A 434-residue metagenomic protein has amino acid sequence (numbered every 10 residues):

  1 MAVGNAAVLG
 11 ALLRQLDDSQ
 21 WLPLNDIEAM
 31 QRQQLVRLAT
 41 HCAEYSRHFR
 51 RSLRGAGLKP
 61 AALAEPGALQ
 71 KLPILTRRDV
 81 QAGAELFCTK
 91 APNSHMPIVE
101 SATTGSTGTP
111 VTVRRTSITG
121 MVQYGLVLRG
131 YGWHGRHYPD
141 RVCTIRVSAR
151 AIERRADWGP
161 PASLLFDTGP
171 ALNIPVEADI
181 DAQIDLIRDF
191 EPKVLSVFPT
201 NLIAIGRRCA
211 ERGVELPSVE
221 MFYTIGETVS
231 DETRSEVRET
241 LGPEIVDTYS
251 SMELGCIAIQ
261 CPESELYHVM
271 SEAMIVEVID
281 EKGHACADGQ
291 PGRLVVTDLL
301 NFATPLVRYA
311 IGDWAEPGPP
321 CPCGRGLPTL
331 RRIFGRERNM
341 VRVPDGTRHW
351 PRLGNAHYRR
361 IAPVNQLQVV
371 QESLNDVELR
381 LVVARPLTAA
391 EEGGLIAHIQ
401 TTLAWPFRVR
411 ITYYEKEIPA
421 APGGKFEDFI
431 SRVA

Functional and structural regions predicted by a protein language model:
M1-A102, G108-Q123, L128-R141, D189-S196 (+5 more regions): Nucleotide 5′-phosphate-binding alpha/beta core
R37, S148-E272: Conserved adenylate-forming
T103-T107, P199, M252, I311: Ser/Thr-glycine-rich phosphate-binding loops at phosphate-binding pockets of nucleotides, nucleotide cofactors
R141-C143, V295: Conserved beta-strand elements of the Class I
A171, I245, V276, L367 (+1 more regions): Generic structural signal for residues in well-ordered beta-strands
L195, L300-F407: AMP-binding/adenylate-forming catalytic core of the ANL superfamily
V229-C321, E337-N339: Conserved AMP-binding/adenylate-forming
